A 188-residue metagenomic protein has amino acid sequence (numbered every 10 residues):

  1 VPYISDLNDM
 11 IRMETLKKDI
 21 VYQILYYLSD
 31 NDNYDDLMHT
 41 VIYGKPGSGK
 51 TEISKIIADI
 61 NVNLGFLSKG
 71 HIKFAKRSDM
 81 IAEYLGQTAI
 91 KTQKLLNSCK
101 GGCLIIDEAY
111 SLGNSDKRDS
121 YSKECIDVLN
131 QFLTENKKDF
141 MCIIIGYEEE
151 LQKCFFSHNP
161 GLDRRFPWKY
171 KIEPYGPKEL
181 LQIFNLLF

Functional and structural regions predicted by a protein language model:
P2-T40: Pre-Walker A (pre-P-loop) alpha-helix and adjacent loop at the N terminus of AAA/AAA+ ATPase modules, a conserved
D36-G70, K94-S98: Walker A/P-loop
K69-C99: Short glycine-rich substrate-engagement loop in P-loop NTPases that contacts/grips substrate
R77-Q87, S111-K123, Y170: Flexible beta-alpha connector loops of hexameric P-loop NTPases
D79-I81, Y110-L112, Y147-Q152, P174-L180: Conserved nucleotide-binding/hydrolysis micro-motifs of P-loop NTPases
Y110-E149, S157-G161: Conserved catalytic/switch belt of AAA+ P-loop NTPases
D139, F155-P174: A short helix-turn-beta junction within AAA+ P-loop NTPase domains corresponding to the substrate/partner-engaging
H158-P160, L181-F188: Conserved AAA+ ATPase "sensor/coupling" helix adjacent to the nucleotide-binding pocket
